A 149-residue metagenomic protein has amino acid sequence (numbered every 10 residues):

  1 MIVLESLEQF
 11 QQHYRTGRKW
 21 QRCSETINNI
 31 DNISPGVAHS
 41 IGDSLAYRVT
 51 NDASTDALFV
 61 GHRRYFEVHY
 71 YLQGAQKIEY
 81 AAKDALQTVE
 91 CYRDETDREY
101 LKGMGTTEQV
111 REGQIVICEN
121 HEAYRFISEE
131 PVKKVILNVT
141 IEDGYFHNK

Functional and structural regions predicted by a protein language model:
M1-G42, E112: Surface/interface-facing alpha-helical segments and adjacent flexible terminal/loop regions used for partner/assembly
N32-Q73, E79-Y80: A short glycine-rich, His/Asp/Glu-containing loop-to-beta-strand
D56, L86-V89, F126, Y145: A short local loop/turn or secondary-structure capping micro-motif enriched for an aromatic residue
V60-H62, S128-P131: Short glycine/proline-enriched turns and hinge-like loops at secondary-structure junctions
R63-K77, A82-A85, E90-R98, N138-I141: Short, conserved beta-strand element in jelly-roll/cupin
V68, E130-N148: A short hydrophobic beta-strand segment most commonly corresponding to one strand of the jelly-roll/cupin
Y100-G105: Short alpha-helix capping/helix-loop boundary micro-motifs
E108-S128, V139: Conserved metal-binding segment of the jelly-roll/cupin
